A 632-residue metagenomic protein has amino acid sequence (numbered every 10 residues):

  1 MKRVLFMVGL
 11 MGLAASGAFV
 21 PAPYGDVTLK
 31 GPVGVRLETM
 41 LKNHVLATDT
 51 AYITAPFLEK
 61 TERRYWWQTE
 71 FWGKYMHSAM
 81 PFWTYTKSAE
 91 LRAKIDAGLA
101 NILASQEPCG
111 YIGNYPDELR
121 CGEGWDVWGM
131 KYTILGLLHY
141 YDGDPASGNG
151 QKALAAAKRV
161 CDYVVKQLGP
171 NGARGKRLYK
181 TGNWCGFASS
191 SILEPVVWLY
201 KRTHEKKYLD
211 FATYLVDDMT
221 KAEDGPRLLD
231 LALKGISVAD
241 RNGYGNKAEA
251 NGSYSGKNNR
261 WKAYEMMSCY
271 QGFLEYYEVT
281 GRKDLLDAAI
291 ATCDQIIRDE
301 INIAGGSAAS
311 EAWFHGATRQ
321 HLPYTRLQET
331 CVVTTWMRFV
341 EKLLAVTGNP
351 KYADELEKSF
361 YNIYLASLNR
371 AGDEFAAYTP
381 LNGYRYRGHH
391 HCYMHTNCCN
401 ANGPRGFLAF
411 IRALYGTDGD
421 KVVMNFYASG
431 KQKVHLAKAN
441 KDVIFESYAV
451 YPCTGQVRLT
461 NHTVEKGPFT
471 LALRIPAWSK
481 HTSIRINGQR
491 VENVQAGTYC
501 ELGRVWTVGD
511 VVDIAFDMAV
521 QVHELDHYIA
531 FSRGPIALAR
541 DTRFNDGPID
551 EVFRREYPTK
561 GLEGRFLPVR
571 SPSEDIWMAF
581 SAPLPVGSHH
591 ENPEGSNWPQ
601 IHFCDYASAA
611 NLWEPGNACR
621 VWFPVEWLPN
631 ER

Functional and structural regions predicted by a protein language model:
V4-L13: Sec-dependent N-terminal signal peptides
A18-A89, A93, R120-S147, G186-K207 (+5 more regions): Aromatic (Trp/Tyr) and acidic
A89-D126, E300-A309: Helix-terminus loop motifs that line ligand-binding clefts
D117-V127, I134, G150-F187, L193: Asp-box/WD-like beta-propeller blade repeats and closely related beta-sheet repeat scaffolds
L168, G172-G175, Y179-L229, L233-N242 (+1 more regions): Solenoidal tandem-repeat scaffolds enriched in leucines and small polar residues
A212, A289, A353-N362, S367-N461 (+3 more regions): C-terminal beta-rich recognition modules with glycine/proline-rich loops and embedded aromatic residues
V457, F469-L473, R485-N487, T507-F516: Short, well-structured beta-strand segments within conserved domains
S479-R504, V522-D526: Solvent-exposed beta-strand/loop surfaces of large extracellular or lumenal domains
